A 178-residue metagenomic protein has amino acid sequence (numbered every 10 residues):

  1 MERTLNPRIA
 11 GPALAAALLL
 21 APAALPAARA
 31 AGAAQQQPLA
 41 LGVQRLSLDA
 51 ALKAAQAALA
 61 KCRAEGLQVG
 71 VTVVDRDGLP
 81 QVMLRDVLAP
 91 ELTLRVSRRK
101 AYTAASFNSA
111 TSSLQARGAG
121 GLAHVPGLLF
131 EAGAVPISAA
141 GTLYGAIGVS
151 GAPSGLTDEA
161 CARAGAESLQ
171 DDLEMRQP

Functional and structural regions predicted by a protein language model:
E2-L14: Bacterial N-terminal signal peptides that target proteins for export
G11-A23: Bacterial N-terminal signal peptides
R29-P178: Flexible, solvent-exposed loop/hinge segments and secondary-structure transition points
